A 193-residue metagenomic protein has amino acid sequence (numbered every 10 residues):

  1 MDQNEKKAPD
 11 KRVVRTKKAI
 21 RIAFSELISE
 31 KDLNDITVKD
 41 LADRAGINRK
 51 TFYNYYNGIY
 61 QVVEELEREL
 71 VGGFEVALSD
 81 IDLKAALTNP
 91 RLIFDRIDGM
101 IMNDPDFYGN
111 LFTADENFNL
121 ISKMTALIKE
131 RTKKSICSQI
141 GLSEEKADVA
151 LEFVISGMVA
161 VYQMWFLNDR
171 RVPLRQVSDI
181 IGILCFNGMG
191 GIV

Functional and structural regions predicted by a protein language model:
M1-K31: Basic, helix-initiating cap at the start of DNA-binding domains
T16, I20-I28, F74, I97 (+2 more regions): Short hydrophobic clusters on alpha-helical segments that form packing/core surfaces in small helical domains
A19, T51, F107: Residues in the helix-turn-helix
L27-Q61: Helix-turn-helix
T37-V38, L66-E75: Short, basic, alpha-helical segments at the C-terminal edge of helix-turn-helix-like DNA-binding modules
S79-D106: Hydrophobic alpha-helical connector segments
D115-I140, D148-E152, S156, G190: Amphipathic alpha-helical packing segments from all-alpha helical-bundle domains
S156, M164-V193: C-terminal peripheral helix-coil segments that are non-catalytic and often amphipathic
